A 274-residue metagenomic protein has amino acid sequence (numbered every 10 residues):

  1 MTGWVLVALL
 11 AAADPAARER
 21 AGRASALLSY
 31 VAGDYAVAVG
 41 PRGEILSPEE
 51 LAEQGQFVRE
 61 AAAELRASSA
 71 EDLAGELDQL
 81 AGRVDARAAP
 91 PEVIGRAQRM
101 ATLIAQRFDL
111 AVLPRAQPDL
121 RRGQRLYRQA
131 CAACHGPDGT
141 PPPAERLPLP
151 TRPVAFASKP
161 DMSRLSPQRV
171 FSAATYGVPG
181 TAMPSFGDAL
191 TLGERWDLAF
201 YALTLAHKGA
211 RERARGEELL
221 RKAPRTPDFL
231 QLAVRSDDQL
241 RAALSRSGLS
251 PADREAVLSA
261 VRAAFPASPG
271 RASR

Functional and structural regions predicted by a protein language model:
M1-L10: Hydrophobic helical h-region of N-terminal Sec-dependent signal peptides in bacterial secretory/periplasmic proteins
D14-L120, R125, Q129-A130, E212-R274: Mature extracytoplasmic or organellar-lumen-exposed domains after removal of signal/transit peptides
Y35, D138, A174, V178: Short, small-residue-rich loop/turn micro-motifs
P41-P48, R128-T151, P179-S185, A189 (+1 more regions): Periplasmic/extracellular electron-transfer cofactor-ligation site, primarily the c-type cytochrome heme-c attachment
G43-L51, G139-R169, R221-P224: Gly/Gly-Pro-rich "capping" loops immediately C-terminal to redox-active cysteine motifs in periplasmic/lumenal
V58-R59, Q79-A88, P148-H207, F229-A264: Extracytoplasmic electron-transfer domains, predominantly the class I c-type cytochrome c fold
R121, C134, T175: Short glycine/serine/threonine-biased micro-segments
